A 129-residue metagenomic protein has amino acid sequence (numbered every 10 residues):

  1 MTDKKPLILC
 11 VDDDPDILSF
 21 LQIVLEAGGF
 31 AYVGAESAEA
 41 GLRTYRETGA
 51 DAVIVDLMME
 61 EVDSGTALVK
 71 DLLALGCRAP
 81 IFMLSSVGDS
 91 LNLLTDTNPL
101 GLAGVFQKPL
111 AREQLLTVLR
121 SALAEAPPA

Functional and structural regions predicted by a protein language model:
P15-V33, L100: Two-component/phosphorelay signaling modules centered on CheY-like receiver
G34-A52, L93: Acidic, metal-coordinating helix/loop segments flanking the phosphotransfer/catalytic sites of two-component signaling
E36-A40, D63-L68: Acidic catalytic/metal-coordinating carboxylates
R46-T48, E61, D71-R78, L100: Conserved phosphotransfer cores of two-component systems
D56-L57: Active-site residues of response regulator receiver
D63-A67, A74, G88-V105, T117: Alpha4 helix (beta4-alpha4-beta5 surface) of REC/receiver domains from two-component response regulators
L84-S85: Hydrophobic/aromatic residues positioned on beta-strands within the core alpha/beta folds
L110-L119, P127: C-terminal output helix
